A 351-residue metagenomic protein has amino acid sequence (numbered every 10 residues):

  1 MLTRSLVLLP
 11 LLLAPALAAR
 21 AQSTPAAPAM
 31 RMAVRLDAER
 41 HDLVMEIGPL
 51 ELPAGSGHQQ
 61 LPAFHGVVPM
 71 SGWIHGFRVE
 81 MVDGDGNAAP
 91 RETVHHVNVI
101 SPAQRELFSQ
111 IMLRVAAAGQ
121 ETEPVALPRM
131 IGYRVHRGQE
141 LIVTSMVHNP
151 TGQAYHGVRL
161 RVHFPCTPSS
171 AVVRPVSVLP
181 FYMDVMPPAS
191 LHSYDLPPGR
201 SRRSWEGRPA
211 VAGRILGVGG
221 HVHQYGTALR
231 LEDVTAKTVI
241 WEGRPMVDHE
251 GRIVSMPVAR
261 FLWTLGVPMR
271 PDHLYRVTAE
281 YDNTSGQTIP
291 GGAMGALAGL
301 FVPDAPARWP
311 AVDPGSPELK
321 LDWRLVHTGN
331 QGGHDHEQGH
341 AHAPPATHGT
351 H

Functional and structural regions predicted by a protein language model:
M1-T3: N-terminal secretory signal peptides that target proteins for export/translocation
S5-A16: Bacterial N-terminal signal peptides
Q22-R214, G219-H351: Beta-strand-centric surfaces of beta-sandwich/beta-rich domains
